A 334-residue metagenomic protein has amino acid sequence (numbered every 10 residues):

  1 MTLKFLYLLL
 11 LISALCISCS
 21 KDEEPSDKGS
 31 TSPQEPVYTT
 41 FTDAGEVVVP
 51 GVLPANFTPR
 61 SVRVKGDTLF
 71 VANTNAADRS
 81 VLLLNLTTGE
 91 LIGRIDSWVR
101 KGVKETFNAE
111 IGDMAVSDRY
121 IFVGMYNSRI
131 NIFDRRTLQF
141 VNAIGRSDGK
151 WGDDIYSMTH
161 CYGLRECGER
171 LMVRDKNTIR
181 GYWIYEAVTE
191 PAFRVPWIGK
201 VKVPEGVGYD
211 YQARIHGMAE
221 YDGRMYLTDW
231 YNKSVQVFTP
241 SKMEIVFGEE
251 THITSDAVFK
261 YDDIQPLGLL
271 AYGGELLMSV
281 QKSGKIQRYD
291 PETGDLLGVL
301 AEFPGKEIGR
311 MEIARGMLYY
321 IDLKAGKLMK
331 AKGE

Functional and structural regions predicted by a protein language model:
L15-S18: C-terminal motif of bacterial Sec signal peptides marking the signal peptidase cleavage site
P33-P54, I92-T106, V141-Y156, A192-Y211 (+2 more regions): Surface-exposed loop and turn segments in beta-propeller and other repeat-based domains that flank or scaffold
V48-R79: Beta-strand-rich domains and repeat architectures in extracellular enzymes and scaffolds, especially beta-propellers
L53-V64, R100-A115, G149-C167, V203-Y221 (+2 more regions): Beta-rich, blade/repeat-based domains predominating in secreted/periplasmic proteins but also intracellular
V71-A76, V123-S128, V173-N177, L227-K233 (+2 more regions): Conserved beta-strand positions in repeat-built beta-propeller and related beta-rich domains
R79-L83, R129-I132, R180-I184, S234-V237 (+2 more regions): A short loop-to-beta-strand structural motif that recurs across blades of beta-propeller domains
N85-E90, D134-Q139, E186-E190, T239-M243 (+2 more regions): Short loop/turn segments that connect beta-strands within beta-propeller blades
K306-E334: Blade-level signature of beta-propeller repeat domains, shared across WD40, Kelch, NHL, RCC1 and BNR/Asp-box propellers
